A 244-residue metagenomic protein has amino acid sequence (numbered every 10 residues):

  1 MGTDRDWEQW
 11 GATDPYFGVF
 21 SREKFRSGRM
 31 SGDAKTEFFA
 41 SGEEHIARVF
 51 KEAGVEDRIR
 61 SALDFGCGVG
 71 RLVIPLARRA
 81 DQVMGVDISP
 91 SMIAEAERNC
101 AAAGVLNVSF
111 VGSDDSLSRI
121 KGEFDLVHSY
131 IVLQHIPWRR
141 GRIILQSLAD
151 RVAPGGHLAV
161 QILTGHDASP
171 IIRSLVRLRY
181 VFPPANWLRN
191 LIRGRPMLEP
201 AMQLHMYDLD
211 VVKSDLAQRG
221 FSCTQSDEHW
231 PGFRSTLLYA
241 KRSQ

Functional and structural regions predicted by a protein language model:
M1-I59, V69-L76, M84-A103, N107-R119 (+2 more regions): Class I (Rossmann-like) S-adenosyl-L-methionine-dependent methyltransferase catalytic domain, capturing the SAM-binding
R60, D81, D125: Conserved acidic residues
F65: Conserved beta-strand/loop positions that form the S-adenosyl-L-methionine
A77-D81, A153: Short conserved AdoMet
H128: A conserved beta-strand element that flanks and buttresses the S-adenosyl-L-methionine
I131-V132: Short catalytic micro-motifs in class I SAM-dependent methyltransferases
R142-P154: A short glycine-rich, Lys/Arg-flanked "PGG" loop and its adjoining helix->strand segment in the class I
